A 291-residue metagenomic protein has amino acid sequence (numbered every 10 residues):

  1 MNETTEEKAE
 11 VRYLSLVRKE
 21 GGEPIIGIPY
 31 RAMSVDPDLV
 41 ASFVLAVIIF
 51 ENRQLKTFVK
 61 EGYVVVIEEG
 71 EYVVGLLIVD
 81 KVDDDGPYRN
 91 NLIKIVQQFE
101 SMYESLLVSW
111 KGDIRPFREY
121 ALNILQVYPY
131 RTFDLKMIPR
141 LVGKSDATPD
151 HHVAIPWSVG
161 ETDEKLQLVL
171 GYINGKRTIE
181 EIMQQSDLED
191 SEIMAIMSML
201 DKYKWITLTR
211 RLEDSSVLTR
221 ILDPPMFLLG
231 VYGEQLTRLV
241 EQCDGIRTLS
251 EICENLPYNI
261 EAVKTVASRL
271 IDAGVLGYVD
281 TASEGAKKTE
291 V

Functional and structural regions predicted by a protein language model:
N2-L170, N174-S198, L236-L239, T248-Y258 (+2 more regions): Acidic, low-complexity cytosolic segments
I67-E69, G75, K204-I221: Ampipathic, surface-exposed secondary-structure segments
G70, W205-I206, R220-P224, V263 (+1 more regions): Short amphipathic alpha-helical patches
V153-P156, K165, R211, L222-M226: Short, flexible segments with low predicted structural confidence
D201-L212, I271-S283: A short, conserved structural fragment
L212-S250, A282-V291: Short, amphipathic alpha-helical interaction segments positioned at domain boundaries
A262, R269-G274, E290: Terminal recognition/anchoring or ligand-binding modules at protein termini
